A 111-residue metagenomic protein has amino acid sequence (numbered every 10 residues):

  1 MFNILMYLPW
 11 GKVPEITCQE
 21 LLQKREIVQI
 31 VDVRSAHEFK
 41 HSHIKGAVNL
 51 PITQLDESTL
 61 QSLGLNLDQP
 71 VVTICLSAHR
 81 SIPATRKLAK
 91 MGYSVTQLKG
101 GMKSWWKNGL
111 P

Functional and structural regions predicted by a protein language model:
M1-H41: Flexible, polar/low-complexity N-terminal or interdomain linker segments that lie immediately upstream of folded
E15, I30, A47-N49, V95-Q97: Conserved beta-strand scaffold positions in the cores of enzyme catalytic domains, especially in NTP/NDP-utilizing
E20, E57-T59: Short acidic active-site motifs
F39-K45, L88: Short loop/helix-cap segments at secondary-structure boundaries that form the rim of catalytic
K40, D56, K103: Nucleotide phosphate-binding site architecture
H43-Q54: A short alpha/beta connector and helix-capping loop motif
L50, L60-K107: Catalytic cysteine-centered active loop of the rhodanese-like fold, especially the PTP/DSP P-loop
P111: Conserved active-site segments centered on acidic
